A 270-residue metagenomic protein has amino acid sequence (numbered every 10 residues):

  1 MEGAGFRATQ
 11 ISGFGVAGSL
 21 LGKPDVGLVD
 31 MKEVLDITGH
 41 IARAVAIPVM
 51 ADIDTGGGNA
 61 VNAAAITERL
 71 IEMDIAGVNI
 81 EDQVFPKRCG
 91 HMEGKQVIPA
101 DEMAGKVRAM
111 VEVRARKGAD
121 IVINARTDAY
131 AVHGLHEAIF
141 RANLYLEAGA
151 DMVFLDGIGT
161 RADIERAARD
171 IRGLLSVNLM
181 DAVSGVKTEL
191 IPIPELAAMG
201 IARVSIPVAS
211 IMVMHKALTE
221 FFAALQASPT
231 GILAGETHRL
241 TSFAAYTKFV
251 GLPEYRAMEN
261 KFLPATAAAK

Functional and structural regions predicted by a protein language model:
M1-I206, K216, E220-A223, Y255-K270: Alpha/beta enzyme core
M199-F243: A contiguous, mid-protein "functional segment" used to position or interact with cofactors/ions or partner subunits
S228-K270: Flexible C-terminal active-site loop/helix
